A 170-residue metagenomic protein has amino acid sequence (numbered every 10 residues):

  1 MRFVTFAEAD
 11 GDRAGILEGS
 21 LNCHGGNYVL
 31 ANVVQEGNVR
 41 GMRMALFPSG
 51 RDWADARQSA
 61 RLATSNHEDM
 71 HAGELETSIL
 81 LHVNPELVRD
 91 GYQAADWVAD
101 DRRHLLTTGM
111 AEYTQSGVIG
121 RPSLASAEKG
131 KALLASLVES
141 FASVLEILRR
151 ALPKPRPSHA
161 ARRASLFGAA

Functional and structural regions predicted by a protein language model:
M1-A170: Extended, histidine- and acidic-residue-enriched regions that form the cofactor-binding/catalytic faces
